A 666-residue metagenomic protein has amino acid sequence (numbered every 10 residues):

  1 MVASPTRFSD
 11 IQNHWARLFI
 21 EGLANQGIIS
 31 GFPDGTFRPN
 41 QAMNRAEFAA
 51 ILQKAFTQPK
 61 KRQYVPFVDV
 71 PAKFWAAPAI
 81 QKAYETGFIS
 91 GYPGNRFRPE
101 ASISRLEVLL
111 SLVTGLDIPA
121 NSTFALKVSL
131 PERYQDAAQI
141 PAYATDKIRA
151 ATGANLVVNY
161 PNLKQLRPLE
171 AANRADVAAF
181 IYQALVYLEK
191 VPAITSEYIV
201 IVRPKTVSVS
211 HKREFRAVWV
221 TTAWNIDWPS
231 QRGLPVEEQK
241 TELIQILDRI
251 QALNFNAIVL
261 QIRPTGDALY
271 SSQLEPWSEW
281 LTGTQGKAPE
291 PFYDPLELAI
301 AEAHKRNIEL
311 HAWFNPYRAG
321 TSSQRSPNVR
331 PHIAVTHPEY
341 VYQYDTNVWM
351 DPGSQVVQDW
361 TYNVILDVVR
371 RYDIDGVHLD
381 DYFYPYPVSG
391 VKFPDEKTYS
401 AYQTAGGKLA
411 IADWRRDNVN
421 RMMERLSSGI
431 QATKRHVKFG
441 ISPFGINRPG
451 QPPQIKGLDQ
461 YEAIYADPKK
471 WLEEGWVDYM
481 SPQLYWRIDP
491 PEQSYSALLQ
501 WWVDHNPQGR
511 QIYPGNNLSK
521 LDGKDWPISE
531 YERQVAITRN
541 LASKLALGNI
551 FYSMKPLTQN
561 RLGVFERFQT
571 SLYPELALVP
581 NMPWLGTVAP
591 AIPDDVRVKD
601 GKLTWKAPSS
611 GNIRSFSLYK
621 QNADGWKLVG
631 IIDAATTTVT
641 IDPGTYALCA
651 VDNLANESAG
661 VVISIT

Functional and structural regions predicted by a protein language model:
M1-R17, N25, S30-A79, E85-L106 (+4 more regions): Feature responds to low-complexity, polar/acidic, surface-exposed segments characteristic of secreted/exported proteins
S210-F215, T221-T241, A312, Y317-R371: Active-site-adjacent "subsite" loops/lids of carbohydrate-active enzymes
T241-D267, R371-D375: Catalytic domains of carbohydrate-active enzymes, especially glycoside hydrolases
L253-E290: Aromatic-lined carbohydrate-binding/catalytic grooves of carbohydrate-active enzymes
R263, R306, V335-I446, G450-W476 (+1 more regions): Polysaccharide-binding and catalytic clefts of secreted carbohydrate-active enzymes
P468-K469, E473-P491, W502-W584: Substrate-binding cleft of secreted/luminal carbohydrate-active enzymes
G601-G611: Conserved aromatic anchor
V639-E657: Beta-strand-rich modules
